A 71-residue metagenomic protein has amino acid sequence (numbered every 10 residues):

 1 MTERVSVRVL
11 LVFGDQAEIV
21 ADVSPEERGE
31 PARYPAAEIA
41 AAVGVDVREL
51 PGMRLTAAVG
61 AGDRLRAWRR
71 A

Functional and structural regions predicted by a protein language model:
M1-A71: Short beta-rich binding modules
